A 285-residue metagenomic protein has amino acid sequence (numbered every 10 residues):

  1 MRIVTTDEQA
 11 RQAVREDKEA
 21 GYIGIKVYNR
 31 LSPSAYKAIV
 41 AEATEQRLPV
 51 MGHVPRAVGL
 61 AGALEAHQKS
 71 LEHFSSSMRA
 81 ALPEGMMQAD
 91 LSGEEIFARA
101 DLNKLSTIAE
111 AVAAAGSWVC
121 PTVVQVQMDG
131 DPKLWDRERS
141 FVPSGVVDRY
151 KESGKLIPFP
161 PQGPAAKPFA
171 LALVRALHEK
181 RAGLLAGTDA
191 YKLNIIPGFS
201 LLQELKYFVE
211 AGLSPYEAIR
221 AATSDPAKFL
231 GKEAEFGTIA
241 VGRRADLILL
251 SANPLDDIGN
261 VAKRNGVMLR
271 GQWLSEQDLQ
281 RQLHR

Functional and structural regions predicted by a protein language model:
M1-Q9: Active-site mouth loops of central-metabolism enzymes
A13-L31, S77-A211, H284: Active-site neighborhoods of metal-dependent hydrolases
G21, A43, G52, L71 (+8 more regions): Divalent metal-coordination and catalytic microenvironments
Y36-H53: Alpha-helix-loop-beta-strand connector modules within alpha/beta enzyme cores
T44-R47, E65-L71, A115-G116, R181: Glycine-enriched alpha-helix->loop->beta-strand junction motifs that scaffold or abut catalytic
A57-E65: Catalytic cores of alpha/beta
I196, S214-I219, K228-R264: Acidic, glycine-enriched loop/beta-strand segments at the rims of small-molecule binding/catalytic pockets
R270-R285: Extracellular/periplasmic ectodomains of large secreted or surface enzymes and adhesion receptors
